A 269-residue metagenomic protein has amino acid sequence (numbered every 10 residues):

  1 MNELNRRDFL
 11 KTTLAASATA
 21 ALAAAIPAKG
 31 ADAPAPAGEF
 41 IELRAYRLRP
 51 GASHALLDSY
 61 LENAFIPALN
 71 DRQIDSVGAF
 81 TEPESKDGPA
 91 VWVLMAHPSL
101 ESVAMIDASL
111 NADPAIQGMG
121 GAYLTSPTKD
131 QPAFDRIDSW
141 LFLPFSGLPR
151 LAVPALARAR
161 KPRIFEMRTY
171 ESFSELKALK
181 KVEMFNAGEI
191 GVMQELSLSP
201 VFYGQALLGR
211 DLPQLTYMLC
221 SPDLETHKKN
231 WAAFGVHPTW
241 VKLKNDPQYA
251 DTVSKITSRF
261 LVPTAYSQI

Functional and structural regions predicted by a protein language model:
M1-S17: N-terminal secretory signal peptides and thylakoid transit peptides that target proteins across membranes
T19-I26: Hydrophobic h-region of N-terminal signal peptides that target proteins for export in Gram-negative bacteria
I26-A37, I66-W92, P98, A187-T216 (+1 more regions): Short, glycine- and small/hydrophobic-rich beta-strand elements in well-ordered beta-sheets
F40-E42: Immediate post-signal-peptide N-terminus of mature secreted/exported proteins
Y46-L57, N63-D71, S76-P154, R158 (+2 more regions): Hydrophobic, ordered structural segments
R47, P144-L224: Surface-exposed interaction/gating patches
V262-Q268: Short, low-complexity, Pro/Ser/Thr/Gly-rich segments in the mature regions of secreted, periplasmic
